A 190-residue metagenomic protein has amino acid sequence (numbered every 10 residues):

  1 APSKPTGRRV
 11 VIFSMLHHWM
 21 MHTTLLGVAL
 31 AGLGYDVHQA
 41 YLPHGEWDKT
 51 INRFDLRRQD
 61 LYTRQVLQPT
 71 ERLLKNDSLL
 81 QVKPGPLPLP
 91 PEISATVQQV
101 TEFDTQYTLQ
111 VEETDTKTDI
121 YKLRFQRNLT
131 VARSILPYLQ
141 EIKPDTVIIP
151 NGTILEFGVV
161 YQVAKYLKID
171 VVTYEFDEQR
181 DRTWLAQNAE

Functional and structural regions predicted by a protein language model:
A1-R9, A29-L129, F176-E190: Conserved N-terminal ligand/cofactor-binding loop architecture of enzyme catalytic domains
F13-T24, I149: A short, glycine/small-residue-rich beta-strand->loop->alpha-helix junction that serves as a flexible
H17-M21, E46-D48, I154-G158, Q179-R182: Flexible loop/turn segments at secondary-structure boundaries
L25-V28, L155: Non-catalytic protein-protein interaction scaffold segments in large eukaryotic complex-forming proteins
Q126-A164: A conserved hydrophobic secondary-structure block that centers on an alpha-helix together with its immediately flanking
I148-P150, E156, V163-E190: Beta-rich, aromatic/charged-enriched effector core domains that present basic-aromatic interfaces for binding
